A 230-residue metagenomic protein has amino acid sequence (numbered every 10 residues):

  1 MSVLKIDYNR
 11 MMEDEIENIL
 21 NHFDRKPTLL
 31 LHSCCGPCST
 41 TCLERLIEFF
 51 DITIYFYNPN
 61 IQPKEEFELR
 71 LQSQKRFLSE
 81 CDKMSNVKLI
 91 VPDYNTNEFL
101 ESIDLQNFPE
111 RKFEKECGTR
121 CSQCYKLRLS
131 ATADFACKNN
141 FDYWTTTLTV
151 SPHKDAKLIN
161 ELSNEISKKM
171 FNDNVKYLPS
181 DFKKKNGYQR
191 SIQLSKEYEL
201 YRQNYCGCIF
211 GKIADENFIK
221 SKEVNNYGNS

Functional and structural regions predicted by a protein language model:
M1-E44, F49-S230: Nucleotide-activated chemistry modules centered on ATP-dependent adenylation/adenylyltransferase
